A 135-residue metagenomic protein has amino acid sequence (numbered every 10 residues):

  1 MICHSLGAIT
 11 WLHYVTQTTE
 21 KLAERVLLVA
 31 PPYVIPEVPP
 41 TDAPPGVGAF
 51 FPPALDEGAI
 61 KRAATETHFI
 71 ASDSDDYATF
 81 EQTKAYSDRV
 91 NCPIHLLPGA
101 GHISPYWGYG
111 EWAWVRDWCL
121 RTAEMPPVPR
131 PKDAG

Functional and structural regions predicted by a protein language model:
I2-L12: Gly/Ala-rich beta-loop-alpha elbow adjacent to hydrolase catalytic centers
H13-Q17: Active-site signature of alpha/beta-hydrolase-fold catalytic machinery across serine- and Asp/Cys-nucleophile hydrolases
T19-L22, E57-A64, D88-V90, E124: Short, conserved loop/helix-junction motifs that constitute active-site signature segments in enzyme catalytic cores
L27-P36: Active-site nucleophile loop of the alpha/beta-hydrolase fold
T41-A59: Active-site nucleophile elbow and catalytic-triad environment of alpha/beta-hydrolase enzymes
A63-A64, H68-A71, D75: Short beta-strand/loop motif that positions the catalytic acidic residue of the alpha/beta-hydrolase fold
D76-Q82: Conserved alpha/beta-hydrolase "acid-adjacent" motif
A100-W112: Catalytic histidine-centered segment of alpha/beta-hydrolase-like enzymes
